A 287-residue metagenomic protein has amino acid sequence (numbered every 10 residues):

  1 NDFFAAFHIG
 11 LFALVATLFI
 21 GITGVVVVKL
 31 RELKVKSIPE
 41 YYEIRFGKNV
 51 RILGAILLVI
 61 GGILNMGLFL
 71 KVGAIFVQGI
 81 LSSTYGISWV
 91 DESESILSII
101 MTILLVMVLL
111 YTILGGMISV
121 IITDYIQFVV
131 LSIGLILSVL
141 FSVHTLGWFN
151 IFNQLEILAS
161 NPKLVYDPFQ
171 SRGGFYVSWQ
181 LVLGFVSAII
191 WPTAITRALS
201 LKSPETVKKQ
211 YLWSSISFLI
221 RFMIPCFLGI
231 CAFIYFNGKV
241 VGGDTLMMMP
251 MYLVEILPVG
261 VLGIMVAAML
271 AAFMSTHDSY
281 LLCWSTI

Functional and structural regions predicted by a protein language model:
N1-I9, E43, T84-S98, V129-G263: Loop-to-helix junctions at membrane interfaces in multi-pass transport proteins
A6-T112, Q180-G184, L270-S279: Helix-loop-helix module between adjacent transmembrane segments
L14, I56, I103-V106, Y125-V129 (+2 more regions): Hydrophobic residues within alpha-helical transmembrane segments of multi-pass solute transporters/permease subunits
T17-T23, K34-V35, Y111-G115, V130-F141 (+3 more regions): Membrane-embedded alpha-helical core segments of multi-pass
G24, K36, K71, I75 (+4 more regions): A generic alpha-helix surface/boundary motif
L30-I38, R45-I52, L109, M117 (+4 more regions): Juxtamembrane loop-helix boundary motifs flanking transmembrane segments in multi-pass membrane proteins
Y280-I287: Re-entrant/interfacial helical elements at transmembrane boundaries that shape and gate the permeation pathway
